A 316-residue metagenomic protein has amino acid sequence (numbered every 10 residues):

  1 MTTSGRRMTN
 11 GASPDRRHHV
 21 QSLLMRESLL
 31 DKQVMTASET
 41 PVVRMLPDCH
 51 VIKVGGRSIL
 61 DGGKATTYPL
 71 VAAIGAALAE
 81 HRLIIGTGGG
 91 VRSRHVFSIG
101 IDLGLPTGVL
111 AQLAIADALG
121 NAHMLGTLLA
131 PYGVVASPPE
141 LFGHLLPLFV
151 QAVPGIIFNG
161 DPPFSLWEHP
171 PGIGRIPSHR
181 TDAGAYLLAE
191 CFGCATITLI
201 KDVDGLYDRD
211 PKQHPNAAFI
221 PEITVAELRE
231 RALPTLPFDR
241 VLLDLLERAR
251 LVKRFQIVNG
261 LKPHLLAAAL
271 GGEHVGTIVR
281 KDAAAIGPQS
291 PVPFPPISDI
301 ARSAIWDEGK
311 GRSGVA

Functional and structural regions predicted by a protein language model:
T2-A316: C-terminal catalytic "cap/lid" subdomain
